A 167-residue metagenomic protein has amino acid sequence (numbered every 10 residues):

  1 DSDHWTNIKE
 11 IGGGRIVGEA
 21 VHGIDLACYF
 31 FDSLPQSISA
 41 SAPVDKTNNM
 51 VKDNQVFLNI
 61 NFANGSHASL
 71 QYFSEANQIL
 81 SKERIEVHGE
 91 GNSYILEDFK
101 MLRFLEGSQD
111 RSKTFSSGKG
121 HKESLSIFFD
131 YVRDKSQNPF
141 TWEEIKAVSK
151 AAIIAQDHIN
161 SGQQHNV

Functional and structural regions predicted by a protein language model:
D1-N49, G162: Predominantly a Rossmann-like dinucleotide-binding segment in NAD(P)-dependent oxidoreductases
N7, D53-F57: Short, surface-exposed amphipathic charged segments that create phosphate/polyanion-binding patches used for binding
G13-G14, K113-F115, D134-N138: Active-site rim elements
G18, K82, F140-E143: Residue-level signal for the nucleotide or nucleotide-sugar donor/cofactor binding architecture
G23-I24, H121-S126, A152-I153: A general structural signal for well-ordered alpha-helical segments in protein cores
L34-S39, H67-A68, S93-I95, N138-P139: Acidic/polar loop patches that form or flank catalytic/metal-binding clefts of enzymes that bind anionic ligands
T47-D53, N61-S126: NAD(P)-dinucleotide binding in Rossmann-like oxidoreductases
F57, A63, D130-V167: C-terminal helix-rich "cap/oligomerization" subdomain common to oxidoreductases
